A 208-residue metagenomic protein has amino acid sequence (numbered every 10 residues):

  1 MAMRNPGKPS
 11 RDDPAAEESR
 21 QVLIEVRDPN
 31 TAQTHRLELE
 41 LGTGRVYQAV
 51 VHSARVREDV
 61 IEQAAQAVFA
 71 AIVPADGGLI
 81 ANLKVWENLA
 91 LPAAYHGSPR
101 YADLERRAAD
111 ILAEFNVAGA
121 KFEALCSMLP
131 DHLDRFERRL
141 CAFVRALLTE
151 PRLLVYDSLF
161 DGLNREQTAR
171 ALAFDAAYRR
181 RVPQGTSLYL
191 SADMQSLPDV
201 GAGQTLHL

Functional and structural regions predicted by a protein language model:
V22-V68: Glycine-rich P-loop/Walker A and Walker A-like loops and their local beta1-loop-alpha1 context in P-loop NTPases
F69-I80, Y95, D193: Catalytic "switch" loops of ABC-type ATPases
N82-I111: Q-loop/switch helix immediately C-terminal to the Walker
E105-A124: Conserved ABC ATPase "signature" region
S127-R135: Conserved ABC ATPase signature
A142-F143: Hydrophobic anchor residue at the start of the ABC signature
E166-P198: Conserved catalytic loops of ABC-family nucleotide-binding domains
